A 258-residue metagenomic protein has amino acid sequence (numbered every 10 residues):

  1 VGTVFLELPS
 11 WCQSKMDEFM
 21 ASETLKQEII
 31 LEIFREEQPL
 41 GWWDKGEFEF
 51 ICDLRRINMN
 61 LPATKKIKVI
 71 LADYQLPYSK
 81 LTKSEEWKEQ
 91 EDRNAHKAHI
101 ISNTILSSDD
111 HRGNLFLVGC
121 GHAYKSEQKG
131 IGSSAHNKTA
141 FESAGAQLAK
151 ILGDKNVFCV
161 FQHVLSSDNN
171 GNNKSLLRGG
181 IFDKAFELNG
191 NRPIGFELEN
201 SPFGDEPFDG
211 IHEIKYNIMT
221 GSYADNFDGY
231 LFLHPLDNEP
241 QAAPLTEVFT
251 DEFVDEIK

Functional and structural regions predicted by a protein language model:
V1-K258: Compositional signal for N-terminal targeting/processing segments
